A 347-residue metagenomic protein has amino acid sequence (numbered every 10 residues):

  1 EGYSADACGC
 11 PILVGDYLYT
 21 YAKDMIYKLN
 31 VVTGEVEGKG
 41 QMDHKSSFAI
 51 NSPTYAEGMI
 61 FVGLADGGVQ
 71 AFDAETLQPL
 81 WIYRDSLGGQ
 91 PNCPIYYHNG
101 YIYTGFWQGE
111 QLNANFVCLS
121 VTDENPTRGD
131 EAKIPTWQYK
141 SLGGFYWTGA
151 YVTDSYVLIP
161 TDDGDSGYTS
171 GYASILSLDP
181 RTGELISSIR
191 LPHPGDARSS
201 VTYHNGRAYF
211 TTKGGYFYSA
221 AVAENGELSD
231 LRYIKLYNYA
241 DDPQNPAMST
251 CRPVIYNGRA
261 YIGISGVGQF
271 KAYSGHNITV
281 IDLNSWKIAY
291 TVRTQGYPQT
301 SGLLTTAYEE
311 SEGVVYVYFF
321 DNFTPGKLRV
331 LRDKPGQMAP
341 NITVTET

Functional and structural regions predicted by a protein language model:
E1-C8, I12-T347: Extracytoplasmic/lumenal domain signature
